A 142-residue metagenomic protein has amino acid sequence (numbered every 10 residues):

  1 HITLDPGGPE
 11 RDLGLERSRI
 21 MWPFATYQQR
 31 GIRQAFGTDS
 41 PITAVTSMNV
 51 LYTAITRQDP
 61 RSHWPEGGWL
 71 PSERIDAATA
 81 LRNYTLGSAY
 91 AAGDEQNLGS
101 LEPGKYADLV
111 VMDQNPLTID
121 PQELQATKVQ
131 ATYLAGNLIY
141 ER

Functional and structural regions predicted by a protein language model:
H1-T118, Q122, T127-A135: His/Asp/Glu-enriched, well-ordered alpha-helical/loop segment that forms or immediately abuts the divalent-metal
